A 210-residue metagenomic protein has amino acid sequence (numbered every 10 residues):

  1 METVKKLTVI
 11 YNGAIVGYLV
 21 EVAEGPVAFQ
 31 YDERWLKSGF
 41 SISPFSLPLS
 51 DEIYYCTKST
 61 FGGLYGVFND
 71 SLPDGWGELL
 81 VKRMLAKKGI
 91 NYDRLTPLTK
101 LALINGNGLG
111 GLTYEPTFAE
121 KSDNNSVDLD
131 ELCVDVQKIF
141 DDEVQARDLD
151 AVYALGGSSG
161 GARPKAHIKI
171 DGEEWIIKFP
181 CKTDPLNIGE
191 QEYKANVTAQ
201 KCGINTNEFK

Functional and structural regions predicted by a protein language model:
M1-K210: Phosphate/dinucleotide-binding and metal-coordinating scaffold of catalytic cores in nucleotide-dependent enzymes
